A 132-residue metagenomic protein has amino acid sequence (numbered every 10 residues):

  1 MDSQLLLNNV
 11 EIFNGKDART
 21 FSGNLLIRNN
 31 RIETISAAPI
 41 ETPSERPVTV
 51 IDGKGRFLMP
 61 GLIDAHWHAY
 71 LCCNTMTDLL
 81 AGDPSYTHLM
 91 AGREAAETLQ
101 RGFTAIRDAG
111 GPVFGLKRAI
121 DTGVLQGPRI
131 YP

Functional and structural regions predicted by a protein language model:
D2-L5, I12, K16-M59: Histidine-rich, glycine-flanked metal-binding segment
L5-L7, L26, L58, D64 (+2 more regions): Conserved beta-strand segments that form the floor/walls of ligand-binding pockets within enzyme and binding domains
N8-V10, E45, R101, R107: Short secondary-structure boundary micro-motifs
D17-A18, I63, N74, I130: Short capping/connector residues at structural and topological boundaries
I51, R107-D108, P132: General beta-strand structural signal in soluble alpha/beta enzymes
R56-T122: Metal-associated gating/positioning segment near the N- to mid-region
V124-P132: Metal-coordinating catalytic core of metallo-dependent amide/deamination hydrolases
